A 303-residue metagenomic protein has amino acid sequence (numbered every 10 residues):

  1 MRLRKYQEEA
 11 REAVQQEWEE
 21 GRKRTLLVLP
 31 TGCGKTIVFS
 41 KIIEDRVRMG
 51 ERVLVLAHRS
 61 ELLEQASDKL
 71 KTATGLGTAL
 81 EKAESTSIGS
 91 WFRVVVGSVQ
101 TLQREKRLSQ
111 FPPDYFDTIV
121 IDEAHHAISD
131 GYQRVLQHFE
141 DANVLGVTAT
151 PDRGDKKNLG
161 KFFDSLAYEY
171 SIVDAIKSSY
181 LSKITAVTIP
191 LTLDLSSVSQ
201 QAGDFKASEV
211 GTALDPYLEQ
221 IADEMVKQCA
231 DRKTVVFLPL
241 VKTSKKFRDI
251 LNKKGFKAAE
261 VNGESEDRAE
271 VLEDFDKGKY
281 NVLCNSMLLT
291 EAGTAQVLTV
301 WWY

Functional and structural regions predicted by a protein language model:
E20-I43, F237: Walker A/P-loop
R52-L63, E209-I250, K254: Conserved strand-helix element at the start of the C-terminal RecA-like helicase core
V53, S60-A83: Conserved helix-turn-beta segment of the N-terminal RecA-like "Helicase ATP-binding" lobe in SF1/SF2 helicases
E64, L80-S90, R107, K245-D249 (+1 more regions): Conserved helicase ATPase core of P-loop NTP-dependent helicases/translocases
E84-Y115, S129-R134: Conserved helix/coil segment N-terminal to the catalytic DExD/H
D114-D117, N281-N285, E291-Y303: A short beta-strand element within the Helicase C-terminal
D117, H125-A186: Post-DEXD/H (motif II) to motif III coupling segment of the RecA-like Helicase ATP-binding lobe
L166-V235: Conserved interdomain linker/interface between the two RecA-like ATPase lobes of SF2 helicase motors
